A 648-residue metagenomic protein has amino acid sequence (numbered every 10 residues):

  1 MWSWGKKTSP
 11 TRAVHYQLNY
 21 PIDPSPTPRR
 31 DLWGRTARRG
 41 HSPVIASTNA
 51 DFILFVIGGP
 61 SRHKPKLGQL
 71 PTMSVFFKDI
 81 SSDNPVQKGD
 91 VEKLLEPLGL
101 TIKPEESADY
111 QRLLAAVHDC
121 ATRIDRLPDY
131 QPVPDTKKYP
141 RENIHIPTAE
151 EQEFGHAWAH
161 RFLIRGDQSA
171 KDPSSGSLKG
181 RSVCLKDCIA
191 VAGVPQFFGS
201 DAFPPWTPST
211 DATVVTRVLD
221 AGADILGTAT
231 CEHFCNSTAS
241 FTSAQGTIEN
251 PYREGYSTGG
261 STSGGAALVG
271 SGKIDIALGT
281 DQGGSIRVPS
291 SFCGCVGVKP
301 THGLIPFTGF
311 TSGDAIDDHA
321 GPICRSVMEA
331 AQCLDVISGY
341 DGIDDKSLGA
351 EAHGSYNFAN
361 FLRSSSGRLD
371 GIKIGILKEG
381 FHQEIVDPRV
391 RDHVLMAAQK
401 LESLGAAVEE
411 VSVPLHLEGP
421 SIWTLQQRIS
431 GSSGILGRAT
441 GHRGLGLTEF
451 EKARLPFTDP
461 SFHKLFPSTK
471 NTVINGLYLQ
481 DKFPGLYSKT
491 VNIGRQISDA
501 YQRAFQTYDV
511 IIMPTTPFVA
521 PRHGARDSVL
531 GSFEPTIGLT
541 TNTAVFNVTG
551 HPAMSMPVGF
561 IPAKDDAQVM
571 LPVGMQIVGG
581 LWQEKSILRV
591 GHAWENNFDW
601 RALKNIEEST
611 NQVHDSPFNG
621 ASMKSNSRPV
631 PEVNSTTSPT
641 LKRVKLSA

Functional and structural regions predicted by a protein language model:
M1-G68: Intrinsically disordered, low-complexity basic segments at termini and long loops, enriched in Pro/Gly and/or Arg/Ser
W2, G58, G68-S174, V336-A544 (+4 more regions): Amidase signature
P85-G89, L95-P97, T101-Q282, Q399 (+1 more regions): Gly/Ser-rich catalytic/binding loops embedded in alpha/beta enzyme cores
H160, C184, A202-W206, D318-R325 (+2 more regions): Short, well-ordered beta-strand elements within core beta-sheets of diverse protein domains
K186, T228, G279, L377-E379 (+4 more regions): Generic beta-strand/beta-sheet core signal
G193, F234-N236, I286-R287, E384-I385 (+1 more regions): Glycine/Thr-rich phosphate-binding loops of Rossmann-like dinucleotide-binding domains
F198-P204, D527-S532, I577: Short glycine-enriched, charge-decorated loop/helix-capping segments at active-site entrances that position
A212, T216-D341, V548-G559, D565 (+1 more regions): Short glycine/serine-rich loop segments
